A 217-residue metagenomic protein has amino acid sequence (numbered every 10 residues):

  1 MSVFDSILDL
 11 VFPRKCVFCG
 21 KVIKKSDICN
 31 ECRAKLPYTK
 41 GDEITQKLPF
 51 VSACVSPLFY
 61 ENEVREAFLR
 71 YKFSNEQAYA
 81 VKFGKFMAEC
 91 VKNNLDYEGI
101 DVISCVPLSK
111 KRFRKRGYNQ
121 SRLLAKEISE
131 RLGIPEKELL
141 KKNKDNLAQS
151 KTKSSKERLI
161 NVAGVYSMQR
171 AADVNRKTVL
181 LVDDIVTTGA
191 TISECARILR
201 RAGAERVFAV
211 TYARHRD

Functional and structural regions predicted by a protein language model:
M1-D183, T187-D217: Glycine-rich phosphate/pyrophosphate-handling loop used in enzymes and phosphotransfer proteins
